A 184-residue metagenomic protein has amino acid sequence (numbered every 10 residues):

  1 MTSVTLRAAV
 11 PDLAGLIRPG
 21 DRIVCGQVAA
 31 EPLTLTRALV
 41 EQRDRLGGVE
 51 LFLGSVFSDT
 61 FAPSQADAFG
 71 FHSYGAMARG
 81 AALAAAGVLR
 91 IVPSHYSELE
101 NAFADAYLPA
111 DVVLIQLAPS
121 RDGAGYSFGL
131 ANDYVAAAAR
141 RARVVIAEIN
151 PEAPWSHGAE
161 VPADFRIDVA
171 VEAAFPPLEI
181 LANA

Functional and structural regions predicted by a protein language model:
M1-A184: Conserved alpha/beta enzyme-core scaffold
